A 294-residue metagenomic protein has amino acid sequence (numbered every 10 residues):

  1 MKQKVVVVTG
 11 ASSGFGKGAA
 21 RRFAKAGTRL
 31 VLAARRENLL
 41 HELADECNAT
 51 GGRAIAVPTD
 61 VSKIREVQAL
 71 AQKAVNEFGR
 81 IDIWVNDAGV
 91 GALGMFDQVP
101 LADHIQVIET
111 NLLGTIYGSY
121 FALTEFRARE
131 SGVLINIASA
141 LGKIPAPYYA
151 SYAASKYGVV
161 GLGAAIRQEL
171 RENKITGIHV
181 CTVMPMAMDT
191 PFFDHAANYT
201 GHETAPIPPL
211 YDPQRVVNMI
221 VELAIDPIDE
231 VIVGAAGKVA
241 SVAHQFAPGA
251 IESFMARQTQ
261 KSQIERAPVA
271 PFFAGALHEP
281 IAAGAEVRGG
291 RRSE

Functional and structural regions predicted by a protein language model:
S12-S13: Conserved glycine-rich cofactor-binding loop
T28-L43: Conserved glycine-rich Rossmann-like NAD(P)H-binding loop of the short-chain dehydrogenase/reductase
T59-A69, L101: The beta1-alpha1 cofactor-binding region of Rossmann-like NAD(H)/NADP(H)-dependent oxidoreductases
M95-F96, P100-I108: Substrate-binding pocket helix/loop in short-chain dehydrogenase/reductase
S119, S155: Active-site helix of classical SDR
S139: Residue(s) in the substrate-gating loop at a strand-loop-helix junction that position the organic substrate next
E172-A267: SDR active-site lid
